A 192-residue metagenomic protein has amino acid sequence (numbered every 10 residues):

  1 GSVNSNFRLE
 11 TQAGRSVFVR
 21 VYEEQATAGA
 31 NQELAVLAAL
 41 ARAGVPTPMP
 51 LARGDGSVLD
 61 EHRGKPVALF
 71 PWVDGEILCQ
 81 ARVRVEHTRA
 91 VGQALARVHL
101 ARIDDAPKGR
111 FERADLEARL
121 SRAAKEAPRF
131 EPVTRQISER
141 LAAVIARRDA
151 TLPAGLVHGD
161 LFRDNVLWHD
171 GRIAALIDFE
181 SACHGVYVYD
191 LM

Functional and structural regions predicted by a protein language model:
G1-Q12: ATP-binding glycine-rich phosphate-binding loop
S5-F7, P66-A68, G155: Short beta-strand micro-motifs in enzyme catalytic cores
R8, S16-F18, L69, L176 (+1 more regions): Short hydrophobic-acidic sequence motifs that mark active-site Asp/Glu residues
Q12-P107: ATP-binding pocket architecture of kinase catalytic cores
G14, K65, L152-A154, R172: Conserved catalytic motifs of the protein kinase core domain
D104-K108, L116-G159, H169: An alpha-helical support segment within catalytic cores of ATP-dependent transferases
L156, H169-M192: Active-site Asp-x-Gly
